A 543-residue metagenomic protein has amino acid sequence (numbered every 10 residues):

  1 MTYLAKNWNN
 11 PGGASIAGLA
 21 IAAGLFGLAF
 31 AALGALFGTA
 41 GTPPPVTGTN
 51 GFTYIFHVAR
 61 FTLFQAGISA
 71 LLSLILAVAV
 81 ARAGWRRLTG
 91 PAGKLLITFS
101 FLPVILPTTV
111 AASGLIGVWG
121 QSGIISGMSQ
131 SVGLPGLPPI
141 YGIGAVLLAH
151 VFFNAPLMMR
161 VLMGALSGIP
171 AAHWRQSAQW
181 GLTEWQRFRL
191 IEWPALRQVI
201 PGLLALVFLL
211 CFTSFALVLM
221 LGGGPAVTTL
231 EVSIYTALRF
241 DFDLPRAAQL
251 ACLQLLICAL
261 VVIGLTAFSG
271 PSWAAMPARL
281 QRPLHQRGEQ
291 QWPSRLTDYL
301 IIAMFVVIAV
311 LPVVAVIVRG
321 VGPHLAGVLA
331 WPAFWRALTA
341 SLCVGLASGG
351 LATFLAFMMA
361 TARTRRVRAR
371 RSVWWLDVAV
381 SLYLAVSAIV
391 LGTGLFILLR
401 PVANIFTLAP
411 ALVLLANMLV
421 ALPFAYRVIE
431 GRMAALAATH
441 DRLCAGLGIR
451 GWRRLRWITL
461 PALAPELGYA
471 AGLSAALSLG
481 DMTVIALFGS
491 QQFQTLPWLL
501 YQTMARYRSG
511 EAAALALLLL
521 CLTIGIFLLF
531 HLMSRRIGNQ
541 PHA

Functional and structural regions predicted by a protein language model:
M1-P11: Short, Lys/Arg-rich, polar N-terminal cytosolic tail immediately upstream of the first transmembrane signal-anchor
N10-P43, T53-S167, A195-G222, Q249-T266 (+6 more regions): Membrane-water interface segments at the C-terminal ends of transmembrane alpha-helices in multi-pass inner-membrane
P44-T49, S126-L137, T228-A237, G322-W331 (+1 more regions): Short juxtamembrane loops and helix-capping segments at transmembrane helix boundaries of multi-pass membrane proteins
G117, A216-F242, D481-S509, H542-A543: Glycine-rich helix-loop "coupling/hinge" segments at transmembrane-helix boundaries in multipass transporters
S167-L196, F240, R366, R442-L463: Short helix-to-coil transition segments within interhelical loops that connect adjacent transmembrane helices
G264-L300: Alpha-helical transmembrane segments of integral membrane proteins
A274-R287, R368, M533-A543: Short cytosolic juxtamembrane segments of multi-pass membrane proteins
L436-H440: A donor-sugar binding/catalytic signature common to diverse glycosyltransferases and related nucleotide-sugar
